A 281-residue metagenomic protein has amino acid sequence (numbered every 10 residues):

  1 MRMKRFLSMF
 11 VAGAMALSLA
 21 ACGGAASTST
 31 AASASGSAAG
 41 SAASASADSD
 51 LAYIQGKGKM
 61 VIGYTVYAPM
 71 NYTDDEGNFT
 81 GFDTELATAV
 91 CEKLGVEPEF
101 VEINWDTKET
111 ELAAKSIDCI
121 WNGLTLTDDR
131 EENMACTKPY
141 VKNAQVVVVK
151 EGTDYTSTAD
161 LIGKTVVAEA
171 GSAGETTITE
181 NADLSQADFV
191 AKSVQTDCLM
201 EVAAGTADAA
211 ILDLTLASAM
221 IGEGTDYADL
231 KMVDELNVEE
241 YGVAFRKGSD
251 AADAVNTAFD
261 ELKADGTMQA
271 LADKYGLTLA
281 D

Functional and structural regions predicted by a protein language model:
A20-S41: Bacterial lipoprotein signal-peptidase II cleavage site
S33, V149-V166: Flexible hinge/capping segments at coil-to-helix
S44-G123: Extracytoplasmic small-molecule ligand-binding "clamshell" domains of the periplasmic binding protein/Venus flytrap
T73-E76, A87-V96, G174-S193, I221-D226: Ligand-binding cleft/hinge of the Venus flytrap
T84-K93, S172, G242-L279: Extended ligand-binding regions for polar small-molecule ligands
E92, V101-E102, D106-I120, N133-A135 (+3 more regions): Short helices/loops that flank or line small-molecule/ion binding pockets
L124-E132, T177-E180, A203-A204, D208-N237: A ligand-binding cleft/hinge motif common to bilobed small-molecule-binding domains
K142-V149, L214, S218, G222-D260 (+1 more regions): Periplasmic-binding protein-like
